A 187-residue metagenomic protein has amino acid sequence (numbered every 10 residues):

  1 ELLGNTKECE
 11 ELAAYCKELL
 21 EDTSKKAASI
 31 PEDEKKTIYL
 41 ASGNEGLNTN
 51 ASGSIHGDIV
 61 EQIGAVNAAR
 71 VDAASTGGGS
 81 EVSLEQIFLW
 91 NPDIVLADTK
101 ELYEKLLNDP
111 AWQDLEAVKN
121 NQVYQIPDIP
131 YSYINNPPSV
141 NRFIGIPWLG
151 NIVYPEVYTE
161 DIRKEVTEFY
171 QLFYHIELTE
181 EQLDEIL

Functional and structural regions predicted by a protein language model:
E1-N48, P127-L187: Extracytoplasmic substrate-binding proteins
K36-A41, N67-V71, I94-D98, V123-I126: Structural recognition of the beta-strand scaffold that forms the well-ordered cores of secreted hydrolase catalytic
L47-N50, G77-S80, Y103-L107, Y133-N135: Extracytoplasmic/secreted cell-surface and envelope-processing proteins
T49-G78: Alpha-helical, coiled-coil/dimerization segments enriched in small aliphatic residues
S83-T99: Proline-aspartate-enriched helix->loop->beta-strand connector
D98-Q113: A ligand-binding cleft/hinge motif common to bilobed small-molecule-binding domains
Q113-V118, Q122: Short, conserved catalytic or adaptor-binding loops enriched in Gly and charged residues
